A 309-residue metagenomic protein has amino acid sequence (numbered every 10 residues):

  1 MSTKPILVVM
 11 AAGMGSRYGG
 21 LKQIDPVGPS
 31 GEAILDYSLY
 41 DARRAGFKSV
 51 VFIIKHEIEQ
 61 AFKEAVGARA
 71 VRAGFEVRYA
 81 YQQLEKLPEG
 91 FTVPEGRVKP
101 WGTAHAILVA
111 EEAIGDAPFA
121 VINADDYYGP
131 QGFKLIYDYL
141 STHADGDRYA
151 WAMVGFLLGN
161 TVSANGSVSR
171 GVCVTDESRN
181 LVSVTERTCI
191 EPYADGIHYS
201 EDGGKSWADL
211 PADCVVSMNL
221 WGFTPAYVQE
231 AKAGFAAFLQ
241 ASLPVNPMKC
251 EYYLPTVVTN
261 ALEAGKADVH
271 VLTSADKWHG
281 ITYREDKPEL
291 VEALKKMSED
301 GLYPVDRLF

Functional and structural regions predicted by a protein language model:
S2-A68, V77, Q82: N-terminal glycine-rich phosphate-binding loop and ensuing alpha1 helix
A65-K86, A144-Y149, N160: A glycine-rich helix N-cap at a beta->alpha junction
V77-I107: Active-site-proximal specificity loops/subdomain of glycosyltransferases
F119-A120: Short aromatic/hydrophobic "clamp" motif used to bind/position activated sugar donors
D126-Y127: Acidic metal-phosphate-binding loop of nucleotide-sugar-dependent transferases
P130-M218, P225: Conserved core of the sugar-phosphate nucleotidyltransferase
A231-A267: A C-terminal functional module that forms or caps the active site or interfaces directly with catalytic machinery
